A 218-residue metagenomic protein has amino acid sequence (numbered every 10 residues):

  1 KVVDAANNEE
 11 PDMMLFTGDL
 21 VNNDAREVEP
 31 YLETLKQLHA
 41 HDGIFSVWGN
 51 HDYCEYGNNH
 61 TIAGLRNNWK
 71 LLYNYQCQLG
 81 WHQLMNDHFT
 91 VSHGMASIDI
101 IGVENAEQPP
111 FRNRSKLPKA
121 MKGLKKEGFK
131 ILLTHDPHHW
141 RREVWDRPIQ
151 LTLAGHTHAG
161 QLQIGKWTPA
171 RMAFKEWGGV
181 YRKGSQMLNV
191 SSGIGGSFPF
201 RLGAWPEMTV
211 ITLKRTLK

Functional and structural regions predicted by a protein language model:
K1-K218: Soluble catalytic domains of enzymes that build or remodel membrane lipids, polysaccharides, and related
